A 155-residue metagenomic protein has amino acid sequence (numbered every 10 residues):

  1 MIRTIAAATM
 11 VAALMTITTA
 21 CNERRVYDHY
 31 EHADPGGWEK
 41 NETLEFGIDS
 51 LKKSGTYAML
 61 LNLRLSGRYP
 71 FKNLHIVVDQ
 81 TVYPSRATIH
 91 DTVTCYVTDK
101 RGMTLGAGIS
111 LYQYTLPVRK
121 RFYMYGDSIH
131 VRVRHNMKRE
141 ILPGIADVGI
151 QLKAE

Functional and structural regions predicted by a protein language model:
T16-A20: C-terminal motif of bacterial Sec signal peptides marking the signal peptidase cleavage site
N22-R25: Bacterial signal peptide processing site
H29-D49: Post-signal peptide N-terminal segment of mature Sec-exported envelope proteins
E42-F71: Post-signal-peptide N-terminal segment of Sec-exported extracytoplasmic proteins
K53-L61, R121-M137: Noncatalytic modules at the cell exterior or secretory-pathway interfaces, chiefly beta-strand-rich lectin/adhesion
L65-R68, Q113-L116, Y123, R134-I145: Short acidic/polar inter-strand loop motif in beta-rich domains
P70-V77, G144-A146: Short coil-to-beta strand junction motifs in C2/discoidin
T92-F122: An anionic, turn-rich surface loop/hairpin at beta-sheet edges that serves as a generic interaction/coordination patch
